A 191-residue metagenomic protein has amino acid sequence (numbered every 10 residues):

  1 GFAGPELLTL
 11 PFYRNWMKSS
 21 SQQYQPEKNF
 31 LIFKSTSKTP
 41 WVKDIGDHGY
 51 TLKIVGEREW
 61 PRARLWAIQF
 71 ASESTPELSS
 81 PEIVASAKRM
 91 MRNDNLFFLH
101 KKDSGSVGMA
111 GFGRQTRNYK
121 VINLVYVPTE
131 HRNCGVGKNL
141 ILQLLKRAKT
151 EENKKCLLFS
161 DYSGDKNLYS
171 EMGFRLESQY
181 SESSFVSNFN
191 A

Functional and structural regions predicted by a protein language model:
G1-E6, A148-D161: Conserved GNAT acetyl-CoA-binding A-motif
G1-H48, E182-F185: Acyl-donor-binding surface of acyltransferase catalytic domains
L7-L8, R117, S163-G164: Short alpha-helical
F12-Y13, L168-Y169, F174: Conserved active-site tyrosine of GNAT-family acetyltransferases
K38-L78, A191: Short amphipathic alpha-helix that is part of the acyltransferase structural core
A71, T75-Y126: A conserved beta-strand-loop-helix scaffold within acyl/acetyltransferase catalytic domains
N123-T129, N133-T150, E171: Conserved acetyl-CoA-binding loop-helix of GNAT-fold acetyltransferases
I141, Y162-L168, S187: Short glycine/proline-centered loop/turn elements that form peptide/ligand docking sites
